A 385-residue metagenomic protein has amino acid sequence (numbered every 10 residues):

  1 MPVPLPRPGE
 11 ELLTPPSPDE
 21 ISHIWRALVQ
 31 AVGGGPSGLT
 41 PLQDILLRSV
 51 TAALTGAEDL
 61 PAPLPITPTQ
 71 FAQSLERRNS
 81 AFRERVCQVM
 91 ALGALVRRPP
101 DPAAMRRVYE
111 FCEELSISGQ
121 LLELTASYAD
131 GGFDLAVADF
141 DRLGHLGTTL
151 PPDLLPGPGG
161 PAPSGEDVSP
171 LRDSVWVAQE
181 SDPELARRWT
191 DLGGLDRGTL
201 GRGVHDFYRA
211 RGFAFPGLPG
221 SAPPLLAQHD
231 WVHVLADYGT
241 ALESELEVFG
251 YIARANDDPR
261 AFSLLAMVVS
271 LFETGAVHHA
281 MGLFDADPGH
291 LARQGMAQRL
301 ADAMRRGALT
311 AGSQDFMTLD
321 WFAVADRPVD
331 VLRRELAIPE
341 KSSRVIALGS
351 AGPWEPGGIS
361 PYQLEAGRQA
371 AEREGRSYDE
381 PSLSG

Functional and structural regions predicted by a protein language model:
M1-D182, M281-A292: Small-residue-enriched hydrophobic alpha-helices in membranes
A31-G35, A53, A57, R78 (+13 more regions): Surface-exposed polar/charged interaction patches
R48, P61, A72, Y109 (+8 more regions): Generic detector of well-ordered alpha-helical segments enriched in charged/polar residues, highlighting helical
T55, P63, L124-S127, G131-F133 (+9 more regions): Generic preference for flexible, low-structure residues
P65-F71, D191, P328, K341: Short, solvent-exposed coil/turn linker segments
F111-G119, F133-F140, G144-L150, L154 (+7 more regions): Short alpha-helical interface elements
V168-V324: Core of folded catalytic or high-affinity ligand/protein-binding domains in predominantly eukaryotic proteins
A276-G385: C-terminal structured domains
